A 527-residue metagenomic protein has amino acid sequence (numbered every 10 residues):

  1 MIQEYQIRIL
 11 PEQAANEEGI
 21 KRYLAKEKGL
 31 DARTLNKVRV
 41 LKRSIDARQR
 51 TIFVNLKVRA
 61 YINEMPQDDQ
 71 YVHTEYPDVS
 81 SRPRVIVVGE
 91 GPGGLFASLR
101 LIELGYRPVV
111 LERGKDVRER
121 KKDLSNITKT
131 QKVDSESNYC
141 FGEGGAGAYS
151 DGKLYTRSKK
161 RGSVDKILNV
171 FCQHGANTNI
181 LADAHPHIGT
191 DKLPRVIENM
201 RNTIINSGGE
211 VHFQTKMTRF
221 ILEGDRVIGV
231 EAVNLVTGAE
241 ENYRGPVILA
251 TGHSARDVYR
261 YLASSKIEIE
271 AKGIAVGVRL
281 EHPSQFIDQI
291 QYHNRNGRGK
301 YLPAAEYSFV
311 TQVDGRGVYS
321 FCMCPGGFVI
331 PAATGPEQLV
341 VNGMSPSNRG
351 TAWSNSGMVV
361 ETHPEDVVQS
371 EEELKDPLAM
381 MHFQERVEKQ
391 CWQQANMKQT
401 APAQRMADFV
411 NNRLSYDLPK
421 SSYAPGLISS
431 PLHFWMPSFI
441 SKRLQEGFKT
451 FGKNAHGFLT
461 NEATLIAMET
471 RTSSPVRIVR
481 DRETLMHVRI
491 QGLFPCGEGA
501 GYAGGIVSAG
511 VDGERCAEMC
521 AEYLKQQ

Functional and structural regions predicted by a protein language model:
M1-V54, V58-Y149, K153-Q527: Residues forming the flavin
